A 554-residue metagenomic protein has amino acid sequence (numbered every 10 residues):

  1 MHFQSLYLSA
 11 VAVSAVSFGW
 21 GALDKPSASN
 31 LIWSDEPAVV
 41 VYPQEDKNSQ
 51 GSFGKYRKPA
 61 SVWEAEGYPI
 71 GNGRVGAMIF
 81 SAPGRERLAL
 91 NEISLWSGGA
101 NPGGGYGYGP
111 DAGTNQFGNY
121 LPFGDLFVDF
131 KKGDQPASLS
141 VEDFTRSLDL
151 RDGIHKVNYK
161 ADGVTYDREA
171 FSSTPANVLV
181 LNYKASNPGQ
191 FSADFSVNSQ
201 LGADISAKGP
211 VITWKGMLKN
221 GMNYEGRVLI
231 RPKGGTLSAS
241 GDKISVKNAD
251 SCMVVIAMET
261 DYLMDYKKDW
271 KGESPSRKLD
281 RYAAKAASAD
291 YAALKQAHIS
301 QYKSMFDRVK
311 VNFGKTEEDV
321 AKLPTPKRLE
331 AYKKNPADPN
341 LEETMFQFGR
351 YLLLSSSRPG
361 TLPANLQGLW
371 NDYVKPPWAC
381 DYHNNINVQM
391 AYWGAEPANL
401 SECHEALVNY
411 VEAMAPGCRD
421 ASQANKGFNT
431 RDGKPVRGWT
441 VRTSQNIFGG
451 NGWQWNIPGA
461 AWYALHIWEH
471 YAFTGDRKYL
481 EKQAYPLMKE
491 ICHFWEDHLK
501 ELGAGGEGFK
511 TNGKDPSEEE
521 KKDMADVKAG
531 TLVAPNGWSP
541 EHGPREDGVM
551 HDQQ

Functional and structural regions predicted by a protein language model:
M1-G19: Fungal secretory targeting signals
H2, C492-W495: Accessory beta-strand-rich segments of carbohydrate-active enzymes
W20-G452, P458, A464-Y471, K478-E481 (+4 more regions): Aromatic-residue-lined binding/catalytic grooves and analogous aromatic/hydrophobic interfacial grooves in multimeric
A257, H498, P535-G537: Generic beta-strand/beta-sheet core signal
V527, L532-A534: Primarily recognizes Gram-negative and organellar outer-membrane beta-barrels
P540: Ferredoxin-type iron-sulfur electron-transfer modules in oxidoreductases and energy-metabolism complexes
G543-P544: Eukaryote-specific intrinsically disordered, low-complexity regulatory regions enriched for Ser/Thr/Pro/Gln
